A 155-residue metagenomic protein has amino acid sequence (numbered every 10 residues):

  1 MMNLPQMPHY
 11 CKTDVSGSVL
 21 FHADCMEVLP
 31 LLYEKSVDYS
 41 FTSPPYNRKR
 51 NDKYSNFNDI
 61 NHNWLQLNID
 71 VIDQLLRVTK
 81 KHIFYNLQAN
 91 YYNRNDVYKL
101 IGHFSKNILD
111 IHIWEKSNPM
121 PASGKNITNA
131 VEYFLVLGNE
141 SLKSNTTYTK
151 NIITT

Functional and structural regions predicted by a protein language model:
M1-T155: Core catalytic lobe of class I
